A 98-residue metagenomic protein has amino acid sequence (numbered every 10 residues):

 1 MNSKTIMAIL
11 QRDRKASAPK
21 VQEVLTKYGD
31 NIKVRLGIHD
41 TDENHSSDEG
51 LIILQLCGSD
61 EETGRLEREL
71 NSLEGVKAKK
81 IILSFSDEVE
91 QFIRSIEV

Functional and structural regions predicted by a protein language model:
M1-V98: Long, contiguous binding/interaction regions
